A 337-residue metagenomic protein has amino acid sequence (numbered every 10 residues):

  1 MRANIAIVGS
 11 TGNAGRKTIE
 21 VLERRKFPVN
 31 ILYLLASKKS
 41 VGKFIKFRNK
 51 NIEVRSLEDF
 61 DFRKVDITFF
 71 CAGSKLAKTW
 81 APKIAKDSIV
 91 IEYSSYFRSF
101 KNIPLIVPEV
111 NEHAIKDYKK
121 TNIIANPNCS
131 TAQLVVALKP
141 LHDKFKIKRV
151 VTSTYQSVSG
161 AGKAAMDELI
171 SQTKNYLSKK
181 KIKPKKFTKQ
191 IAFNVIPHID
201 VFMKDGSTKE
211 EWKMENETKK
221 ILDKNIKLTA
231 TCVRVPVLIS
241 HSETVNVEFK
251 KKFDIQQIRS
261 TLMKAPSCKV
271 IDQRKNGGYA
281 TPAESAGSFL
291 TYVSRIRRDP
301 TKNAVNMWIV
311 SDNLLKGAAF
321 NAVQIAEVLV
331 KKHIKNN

Functional and structural regions predicted by a protein language model:
M1-I191, K227, T291-Y292, I296-T301 (+3 more regions): N-terminal Rossmann-like NAD(P) cofactor-binding subdomain of oxidoreductases, focused on the glycine-rich
T68, V158-N337: Charged docking surfaces used in two-component/phosphorelay signaling
